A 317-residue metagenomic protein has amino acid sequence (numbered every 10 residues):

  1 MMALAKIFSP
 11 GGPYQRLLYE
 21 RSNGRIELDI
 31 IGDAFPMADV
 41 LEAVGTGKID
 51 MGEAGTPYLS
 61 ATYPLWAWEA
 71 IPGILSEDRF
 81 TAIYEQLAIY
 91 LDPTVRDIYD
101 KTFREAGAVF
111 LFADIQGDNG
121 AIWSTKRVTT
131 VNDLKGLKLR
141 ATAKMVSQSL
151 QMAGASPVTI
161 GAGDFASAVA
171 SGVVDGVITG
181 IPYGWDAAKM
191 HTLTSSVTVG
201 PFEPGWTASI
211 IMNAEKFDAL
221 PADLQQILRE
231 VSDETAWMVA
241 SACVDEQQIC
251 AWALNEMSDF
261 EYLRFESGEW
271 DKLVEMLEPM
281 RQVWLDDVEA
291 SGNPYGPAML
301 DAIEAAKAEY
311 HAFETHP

Functional and structural regions predicted by a protein language model:
M1-E85, K101-P317: N-terminal secretory/targeting leader peptides
A82-T94: A short acidic, glycine-rich active-site loop that binds or catalyzes chemistry on phosphate/adenosine moieties
L91-E105: Hinge/lid segment of periplasmic solute-binding proteins
